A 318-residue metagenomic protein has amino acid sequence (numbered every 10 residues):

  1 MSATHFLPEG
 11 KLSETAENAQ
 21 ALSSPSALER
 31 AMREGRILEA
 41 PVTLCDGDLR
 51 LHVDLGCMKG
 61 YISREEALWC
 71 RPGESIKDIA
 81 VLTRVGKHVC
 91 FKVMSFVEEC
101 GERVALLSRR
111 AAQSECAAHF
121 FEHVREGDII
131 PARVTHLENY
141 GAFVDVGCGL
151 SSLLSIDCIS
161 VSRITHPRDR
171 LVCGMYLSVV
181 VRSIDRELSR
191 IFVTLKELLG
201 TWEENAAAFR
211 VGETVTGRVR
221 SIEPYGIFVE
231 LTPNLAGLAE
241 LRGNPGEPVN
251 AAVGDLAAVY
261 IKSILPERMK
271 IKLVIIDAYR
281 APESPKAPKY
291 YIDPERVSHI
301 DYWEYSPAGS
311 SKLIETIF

Functional and structural regions predicted by a protein language model:
M1-F318: Single-stranded RNA-binding regions, centering on S1/OB-family and related RNA-binding modules
